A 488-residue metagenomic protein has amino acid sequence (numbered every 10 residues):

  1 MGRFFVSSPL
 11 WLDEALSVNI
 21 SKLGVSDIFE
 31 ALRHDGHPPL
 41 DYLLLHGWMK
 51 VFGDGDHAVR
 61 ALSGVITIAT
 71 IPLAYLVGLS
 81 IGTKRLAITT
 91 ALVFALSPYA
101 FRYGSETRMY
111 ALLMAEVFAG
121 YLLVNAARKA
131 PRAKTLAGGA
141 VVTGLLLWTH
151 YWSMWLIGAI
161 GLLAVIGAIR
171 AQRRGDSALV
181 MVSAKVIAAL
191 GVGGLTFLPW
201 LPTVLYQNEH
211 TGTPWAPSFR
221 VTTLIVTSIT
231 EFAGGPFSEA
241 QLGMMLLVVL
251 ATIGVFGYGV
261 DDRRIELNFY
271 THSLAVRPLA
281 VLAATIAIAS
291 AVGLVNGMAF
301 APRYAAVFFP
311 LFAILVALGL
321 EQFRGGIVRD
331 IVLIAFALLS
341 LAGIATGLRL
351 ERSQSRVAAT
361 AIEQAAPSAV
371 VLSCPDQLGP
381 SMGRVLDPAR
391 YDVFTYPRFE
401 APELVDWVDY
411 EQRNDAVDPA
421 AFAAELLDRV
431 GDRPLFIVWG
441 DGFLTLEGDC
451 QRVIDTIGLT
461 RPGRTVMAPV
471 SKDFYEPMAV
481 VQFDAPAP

Functional and structural regions predicted by a protein language model:
M1-A487: Terminal, non-globular segments
